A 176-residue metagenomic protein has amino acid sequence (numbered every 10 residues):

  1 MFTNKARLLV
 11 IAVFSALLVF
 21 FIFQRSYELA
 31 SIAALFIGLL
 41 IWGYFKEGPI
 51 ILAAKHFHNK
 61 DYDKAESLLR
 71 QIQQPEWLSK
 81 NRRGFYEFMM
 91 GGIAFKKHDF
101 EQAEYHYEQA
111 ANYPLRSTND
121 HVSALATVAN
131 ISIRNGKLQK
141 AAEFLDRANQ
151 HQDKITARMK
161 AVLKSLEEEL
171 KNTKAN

Functional and structural regions predicted by a protein language model:
I37-K60: Transmembrane-cytosolic junction motif
I51, R82-M89, S123-N130, A161-L170: "A position-specific structural signal for the A-helix of alpha-solenoid helical repeats
Y62-D63, F100, L138: TPR-repeat structural position
R70-Q74, E108-P114, D146-T156: Amphipathic alpha-helical segments of tetratricopeptide repeats
L78-R83, L115-H121, Q150-L163: Boundary/linker segments of alpha-helical solenoid repeat arrays
